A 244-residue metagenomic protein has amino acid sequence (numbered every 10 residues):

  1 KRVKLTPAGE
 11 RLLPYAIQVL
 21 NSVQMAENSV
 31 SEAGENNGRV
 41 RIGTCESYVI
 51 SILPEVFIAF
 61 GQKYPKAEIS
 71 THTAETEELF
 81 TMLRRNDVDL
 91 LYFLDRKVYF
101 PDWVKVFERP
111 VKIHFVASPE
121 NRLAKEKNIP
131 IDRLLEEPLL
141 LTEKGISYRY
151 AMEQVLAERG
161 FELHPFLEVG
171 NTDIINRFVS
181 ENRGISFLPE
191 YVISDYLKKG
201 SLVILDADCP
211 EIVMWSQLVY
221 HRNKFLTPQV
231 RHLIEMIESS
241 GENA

Functional and structural regions predicted by a protein language model:
K4-E32: Alpha-helical "hinge/linker" immediately C-terminal to small N-terminal DNA-binding modules
N37-Y99, V169: Central regulatory/effector-binding core of bacterial HTH transcription factors
R41-G43, I129-Y148: Short loop->beta-strand "edge-of-pocket" segments that line small-molecule binding or catalytic clefts across diverse
I52, V203-A244: A late-sequence structural motif
E75-F80, R84-V88, L94, Y148-I204: Hydrophobic hinge/microswitch elements
D102-L139: Flexible hinge/capping segments at coil-to-helix
V104-H114, K199-I212: Short beta-strand->loop
A124, P138-R159, L226-V230, I234-E235 (+1 more regions): Secondary-structure junction motif
